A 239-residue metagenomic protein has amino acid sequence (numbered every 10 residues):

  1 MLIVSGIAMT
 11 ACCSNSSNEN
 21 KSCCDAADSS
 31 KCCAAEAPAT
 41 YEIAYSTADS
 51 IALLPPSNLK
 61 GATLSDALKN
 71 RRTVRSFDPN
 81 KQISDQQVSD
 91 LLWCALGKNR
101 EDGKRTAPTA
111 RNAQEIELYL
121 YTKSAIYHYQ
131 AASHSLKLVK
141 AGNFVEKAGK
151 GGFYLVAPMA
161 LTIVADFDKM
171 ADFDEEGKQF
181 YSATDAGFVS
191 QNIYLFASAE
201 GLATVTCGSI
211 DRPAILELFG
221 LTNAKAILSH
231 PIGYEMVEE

Functional and structural regions predicted by a protein language model:
M1-I7: Sec-dependent N-terminal signal peptides
T10-C12: C-terminal motif of bacterial Sec signal peptides marking the signal peptidase cleavage site
C24, C32-A157: N-terminal amphipathic, basic helical "cap/leader" segment at the start of enzyme domains
P56, K225-E239: C-terminal helix-cap and adjacent tail motif
R71, L91, L118, M159-M170 (+1 more regions): Small-aliphatic-rich amphipathic alpha-helix that forms the alpha element of a beta-alpha
L96-E101, S198-A203, T222: Bacterial peptidoglycan biogenesis and beta-lactam-recognition machinery
G97-N99, A125-I126, F167-M170, R212 (+1 more regions): Solvent-exposed loop/turn segments at secondary-structure junctions within structured extracellular/periplasmic domains
I215-S229: Short, electropositive alpha-helical surface patch
